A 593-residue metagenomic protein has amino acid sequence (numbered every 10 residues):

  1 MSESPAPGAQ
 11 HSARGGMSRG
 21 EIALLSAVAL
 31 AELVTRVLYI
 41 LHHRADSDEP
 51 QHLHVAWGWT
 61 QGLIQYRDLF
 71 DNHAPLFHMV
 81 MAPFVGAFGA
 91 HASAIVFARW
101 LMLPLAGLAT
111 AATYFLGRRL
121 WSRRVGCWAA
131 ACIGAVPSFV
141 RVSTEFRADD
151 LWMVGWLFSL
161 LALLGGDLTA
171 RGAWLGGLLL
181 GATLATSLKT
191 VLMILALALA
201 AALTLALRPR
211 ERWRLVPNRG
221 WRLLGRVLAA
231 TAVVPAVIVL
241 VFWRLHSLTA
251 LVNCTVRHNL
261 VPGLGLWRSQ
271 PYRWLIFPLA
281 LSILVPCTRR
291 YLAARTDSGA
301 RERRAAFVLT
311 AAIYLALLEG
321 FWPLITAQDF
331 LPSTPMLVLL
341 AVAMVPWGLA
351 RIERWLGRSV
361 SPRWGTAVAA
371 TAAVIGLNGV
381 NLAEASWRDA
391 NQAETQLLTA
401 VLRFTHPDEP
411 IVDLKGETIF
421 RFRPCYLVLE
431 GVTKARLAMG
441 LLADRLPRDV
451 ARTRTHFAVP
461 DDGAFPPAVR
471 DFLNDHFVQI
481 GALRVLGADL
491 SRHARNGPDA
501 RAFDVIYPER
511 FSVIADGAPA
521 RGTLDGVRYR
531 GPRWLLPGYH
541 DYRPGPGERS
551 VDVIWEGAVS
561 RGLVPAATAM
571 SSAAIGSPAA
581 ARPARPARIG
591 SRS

Functional and structural regions predicted by a protein language model:
S26, L30, W100-L120, A135 (+1 more regions): Transmembrane-helix motifs of polytopic, lipid-linked glycan transferases
P75, M79, G89-L108, V142 (+1 more regions): Loop-to-helix entry region of an early transmembrane alpha helix in multi-pass inner-membrane enzymes
R124, L157-L175, L207-P209, P286-R301 (+1 more regions): Membrane-interface transmembrane helices that cradle and orient dolichyl/undecaprenyl
A129, V142, A162, G172-L188 (+3 more regions): Membrane-interface alpha helices of multi-pass inner-membrane proteins
C132, L151-L168, L175-L180, A198-A206 (+1 more regions): Specific aromatic-rich, kink-prone transmembrane helix
V142, D149, L192-M193, A316 (+1 more regions): Hydrophobic/aromatic-rich transmembrane helices and adjacent perimembrane loops
K189-T190, L245, V374-A500, A518-Y539: Extracytoplasmic
P209, R219-A300, I313-Q328: Transmembrane-lumen/periplasm boundary regions of multi-pass, lipid-linked membrane glycan transferases
